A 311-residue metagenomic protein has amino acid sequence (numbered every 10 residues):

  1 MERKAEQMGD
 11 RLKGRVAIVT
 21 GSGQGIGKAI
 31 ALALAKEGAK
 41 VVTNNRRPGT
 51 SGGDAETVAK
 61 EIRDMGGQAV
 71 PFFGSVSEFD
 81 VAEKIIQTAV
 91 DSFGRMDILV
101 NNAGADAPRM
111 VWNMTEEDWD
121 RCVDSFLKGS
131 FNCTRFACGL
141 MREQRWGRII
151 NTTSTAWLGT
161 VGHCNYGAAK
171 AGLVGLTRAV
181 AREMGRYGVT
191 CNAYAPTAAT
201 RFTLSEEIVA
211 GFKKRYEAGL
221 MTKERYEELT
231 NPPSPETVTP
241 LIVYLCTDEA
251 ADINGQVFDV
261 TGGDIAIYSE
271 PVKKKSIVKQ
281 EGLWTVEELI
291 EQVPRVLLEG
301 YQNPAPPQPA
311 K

Functional and structural regions predicted by a protein language model:
D10-V42: Canonical Rossmann dinucleotide-binding motif of NAD(H)/NADP(H)-dependent dehydrogenases/reductases, specifically
E37-E56: Conserved glycine-rich Rossmann-like NAD(P)H-binding loop of the short-chain dehydrogenase/reductase
F73-K84, E116: The beta1-alpha1 cofactor-binding region of Rossmann-like NAD(H)/NADP(H)-dependent oxidoreductases
M110-V111, D118-V123: Substrate-binding pocket helix/loop in short-chain dehydrogenase/reductase
T134-R135, R178: A short, exposed helix-loop element centered on a Lys and neighboring polar residues
I150-G172, T177-R178, R182-R186, A195-N231 (+1 more regions): Catalytic loop of short-chain dehydrogenase/reductase
E217-K311: C-terminal helical subdomain
